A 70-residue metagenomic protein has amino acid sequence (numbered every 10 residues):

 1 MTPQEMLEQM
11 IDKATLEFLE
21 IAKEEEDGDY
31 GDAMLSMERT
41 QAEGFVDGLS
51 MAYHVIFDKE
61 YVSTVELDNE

Functional and structural regions predicted by a protein language model:
M1-D12: Short, charge/polar-rich alpha-helical segments
E17, E24, Y30-L67: Short, charge-rich amphipathic interface segments used for partner binding and complex assembly
